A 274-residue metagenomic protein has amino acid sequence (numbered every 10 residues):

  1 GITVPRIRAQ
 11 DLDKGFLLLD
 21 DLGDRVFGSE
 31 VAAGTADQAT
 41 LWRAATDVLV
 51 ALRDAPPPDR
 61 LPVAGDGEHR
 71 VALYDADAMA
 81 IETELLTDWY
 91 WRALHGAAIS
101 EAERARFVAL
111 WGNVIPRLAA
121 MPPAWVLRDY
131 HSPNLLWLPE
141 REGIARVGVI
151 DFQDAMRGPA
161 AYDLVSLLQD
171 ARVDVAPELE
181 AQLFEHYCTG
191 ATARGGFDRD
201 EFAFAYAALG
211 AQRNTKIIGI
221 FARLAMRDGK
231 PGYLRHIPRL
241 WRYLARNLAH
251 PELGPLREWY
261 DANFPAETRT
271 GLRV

Functional and structural regions predicted by a protein language model:
G1-L85, W91-G96, A120: ATP-binding pocket architecture of kinase catalytic cores
L17, L52, W111-L164, D174: Active-site acidic catalytic loop and adjacent metal/ATP-binding pocket of ATP-dependent phosphoryl transfer enzymes
D37-Q38, I99-E103, F204, G229-Y233: Residue-level recognition of alpha-helical structural elements
Q38-A45, M79, R104-F107, A211 (+1 more regions): Hydrophobic packing residues in well-ordered alpha-helices of helical domains and bundles
A44, V48, R106, L110 (+2 more regions): Charged catalytic carboxylate motif
E84-L94, A160-G196, A208-D228, L240-L248: Active-site activation/catalytic loop segments of kinase-like enzymes and analogous catalytic loops in related
G196-F204: Histidine/acidic-rich helix-loop-helix segments that form or flank divalent-metal centers in metalloenzyme catalytic
G219-V274: ATP/Mg2+ or Mg2+-diphosphate-binding catalytic cores that bind nucleotide phosphates or diphosphates via glycine-rich
